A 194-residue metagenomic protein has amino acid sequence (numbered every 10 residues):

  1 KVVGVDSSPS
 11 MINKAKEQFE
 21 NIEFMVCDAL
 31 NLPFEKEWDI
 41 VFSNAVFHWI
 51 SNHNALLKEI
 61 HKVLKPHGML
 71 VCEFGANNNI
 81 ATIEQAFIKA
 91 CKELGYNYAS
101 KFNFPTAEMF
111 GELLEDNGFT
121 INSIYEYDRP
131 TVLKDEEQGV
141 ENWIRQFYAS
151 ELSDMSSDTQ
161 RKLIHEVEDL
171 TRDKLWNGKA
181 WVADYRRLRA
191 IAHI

Functional and structural regions predicted by a protein language model:
K1-L32, A55: Class I SAM-dependent methyltransferase SAM/SAH-binding core
L30-V41: A short acidic, Gly/Pro-enriched loop at the edge of an enzyme's catalytic core that lines a small-molecule cofactor
D39-N54, F74: A short SAM/SAH-binding and catalytic strip from SAM-dependent methyltransferases
N54-M69: A short glycine-rich, Lys/Arg-flanked "PGG" loop and its adjoining helix->strand segment in the class I
M69-Y96: Conserved class I S-adenosyl-L-methionine
N103-N117: Short alpha-helix
S123-G178: C-terminal helical/coil "lid" or tail adjacent to the Rossmann-like core of SAM-dependent
E141-W143, Y185-I194: Core SAM-dependent methyltransferase catalytic element
